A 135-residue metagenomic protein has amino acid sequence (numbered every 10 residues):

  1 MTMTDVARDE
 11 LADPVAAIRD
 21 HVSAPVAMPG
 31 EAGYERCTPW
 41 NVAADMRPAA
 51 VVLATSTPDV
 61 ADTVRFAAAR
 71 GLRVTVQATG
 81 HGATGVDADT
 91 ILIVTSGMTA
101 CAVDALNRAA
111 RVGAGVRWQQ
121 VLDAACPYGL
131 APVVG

Functional and structural regions predicted by a protein language model:
M1-G135: N-terminal accessory segments
